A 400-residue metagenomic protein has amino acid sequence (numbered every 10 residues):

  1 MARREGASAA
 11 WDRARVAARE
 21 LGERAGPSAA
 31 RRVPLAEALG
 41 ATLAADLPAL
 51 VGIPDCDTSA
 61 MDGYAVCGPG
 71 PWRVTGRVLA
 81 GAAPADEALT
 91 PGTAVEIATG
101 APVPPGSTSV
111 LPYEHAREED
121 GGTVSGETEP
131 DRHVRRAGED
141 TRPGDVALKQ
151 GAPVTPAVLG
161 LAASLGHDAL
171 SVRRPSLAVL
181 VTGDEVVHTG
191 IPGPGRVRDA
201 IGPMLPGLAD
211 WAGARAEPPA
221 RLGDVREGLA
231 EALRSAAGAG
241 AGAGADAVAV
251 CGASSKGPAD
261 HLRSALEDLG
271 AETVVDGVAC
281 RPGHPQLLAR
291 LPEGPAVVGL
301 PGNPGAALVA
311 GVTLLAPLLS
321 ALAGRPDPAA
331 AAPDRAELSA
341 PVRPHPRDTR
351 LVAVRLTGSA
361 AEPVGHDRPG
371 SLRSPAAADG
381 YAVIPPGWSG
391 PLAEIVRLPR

Functional and structural regions predicted by a protein language model:
M1-R19, L205-A212, A247, H261-E267: N-terminal intrinsically disordered, low-complexity, charge/repeat-rich segments that act as generic
A2-D168: Phosphate-interaction motifs
D57-S59, P84-T90, V103-P104, R117 (+14 more regions): Solvent-exposed alpha-helices and their adjacent loops that cap or buttress functional pockets in soluble metabolic
T58, P69, T75, T123 (+2 more regions): C-terminal terminal segments
S109-E118, R196, A265-E272: A glycine- and small-aliphatic-rich helix-loop capping segment at beta-alpha/alpha-beta transitions that lines
H133-V250, S255: Phosphate-binding glycine-rich loops and their immediate beta-loop-alpha structural context
A212-E337: Short glycine/threonine-rich loop/turn motifs
